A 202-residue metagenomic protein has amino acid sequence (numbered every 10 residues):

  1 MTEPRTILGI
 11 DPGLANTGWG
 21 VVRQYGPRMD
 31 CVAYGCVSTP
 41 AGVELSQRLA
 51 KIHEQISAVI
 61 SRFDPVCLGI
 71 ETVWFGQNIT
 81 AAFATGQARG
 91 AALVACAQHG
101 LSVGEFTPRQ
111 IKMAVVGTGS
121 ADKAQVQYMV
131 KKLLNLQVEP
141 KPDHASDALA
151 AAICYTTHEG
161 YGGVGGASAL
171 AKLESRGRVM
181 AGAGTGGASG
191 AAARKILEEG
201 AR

Functional and structural regions predicted by a protein language model:
M1-R202: Phosphate- and other anionic-substrate recognition elements at nucleic-acid/protein interfaces
